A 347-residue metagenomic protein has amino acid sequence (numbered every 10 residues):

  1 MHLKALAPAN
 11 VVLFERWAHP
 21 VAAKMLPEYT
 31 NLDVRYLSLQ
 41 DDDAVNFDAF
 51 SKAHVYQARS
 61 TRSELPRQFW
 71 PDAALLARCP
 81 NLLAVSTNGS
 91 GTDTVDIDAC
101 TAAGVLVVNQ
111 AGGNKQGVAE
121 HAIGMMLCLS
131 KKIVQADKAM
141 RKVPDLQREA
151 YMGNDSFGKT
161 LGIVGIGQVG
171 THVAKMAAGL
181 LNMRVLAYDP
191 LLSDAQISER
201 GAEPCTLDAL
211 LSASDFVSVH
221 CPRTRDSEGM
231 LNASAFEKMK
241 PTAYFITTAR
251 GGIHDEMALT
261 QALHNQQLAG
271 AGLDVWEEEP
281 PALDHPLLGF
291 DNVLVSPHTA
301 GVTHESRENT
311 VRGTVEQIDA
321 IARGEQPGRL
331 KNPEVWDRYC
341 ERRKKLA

Functional and structural regions predicted by a protein language model:
M1-E64, A195, A322, D337-A347: N-terminal glycine-/charge-rich "phosphate-binding" loop or analogous flexible N-terminal tail
D43-K52, A73-L76, T206-A209, S234: Short amphipathic alpha-helix with an adjacent loop that forms part of the alpha/beta core around
A53-K138: Phosphate/diphosphate ligand-binding glycine-rich loop within oxidoreductases
S60-T61, D215, H220-R223, A249-R250 (+1 more regions): Short glycine-/small-residue-rich Rossmann-like dinucleotide-binding loops
P66-L82, I97-A99, D226-F245, M257: Rossmann-fold NAD(P) dinucleotide-binding segment
A111-T160, H172-L180, A320, E325 (+1 more regions): Phosphate-binding beta-alpha-beta segment of Rossmann-like dinucleotide-binding domains, i.e., the NAD(P)
E149-P241, F245: Rossmann-like dinucleotide/phosphate-binding beta-alpha-beta segment
A233, T242-A347: Rossmann-like dinucleotide-binding domain for NAD(H)/NADP(H)
